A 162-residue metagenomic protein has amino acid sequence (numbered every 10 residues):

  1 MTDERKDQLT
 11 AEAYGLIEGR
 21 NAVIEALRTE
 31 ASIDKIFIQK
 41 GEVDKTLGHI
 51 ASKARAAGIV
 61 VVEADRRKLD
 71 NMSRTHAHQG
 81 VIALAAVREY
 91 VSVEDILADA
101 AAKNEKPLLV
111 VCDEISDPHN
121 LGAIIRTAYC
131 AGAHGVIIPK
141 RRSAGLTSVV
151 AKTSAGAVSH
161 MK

Functional and structural regions predicted by a protein language model:
M1-D99: N-terminal positively charged helical leader segments and presequences
E25-S32, G48, A102-K162: RNA substrate-binding interface of SAM-dependent RNA methyltransferases
